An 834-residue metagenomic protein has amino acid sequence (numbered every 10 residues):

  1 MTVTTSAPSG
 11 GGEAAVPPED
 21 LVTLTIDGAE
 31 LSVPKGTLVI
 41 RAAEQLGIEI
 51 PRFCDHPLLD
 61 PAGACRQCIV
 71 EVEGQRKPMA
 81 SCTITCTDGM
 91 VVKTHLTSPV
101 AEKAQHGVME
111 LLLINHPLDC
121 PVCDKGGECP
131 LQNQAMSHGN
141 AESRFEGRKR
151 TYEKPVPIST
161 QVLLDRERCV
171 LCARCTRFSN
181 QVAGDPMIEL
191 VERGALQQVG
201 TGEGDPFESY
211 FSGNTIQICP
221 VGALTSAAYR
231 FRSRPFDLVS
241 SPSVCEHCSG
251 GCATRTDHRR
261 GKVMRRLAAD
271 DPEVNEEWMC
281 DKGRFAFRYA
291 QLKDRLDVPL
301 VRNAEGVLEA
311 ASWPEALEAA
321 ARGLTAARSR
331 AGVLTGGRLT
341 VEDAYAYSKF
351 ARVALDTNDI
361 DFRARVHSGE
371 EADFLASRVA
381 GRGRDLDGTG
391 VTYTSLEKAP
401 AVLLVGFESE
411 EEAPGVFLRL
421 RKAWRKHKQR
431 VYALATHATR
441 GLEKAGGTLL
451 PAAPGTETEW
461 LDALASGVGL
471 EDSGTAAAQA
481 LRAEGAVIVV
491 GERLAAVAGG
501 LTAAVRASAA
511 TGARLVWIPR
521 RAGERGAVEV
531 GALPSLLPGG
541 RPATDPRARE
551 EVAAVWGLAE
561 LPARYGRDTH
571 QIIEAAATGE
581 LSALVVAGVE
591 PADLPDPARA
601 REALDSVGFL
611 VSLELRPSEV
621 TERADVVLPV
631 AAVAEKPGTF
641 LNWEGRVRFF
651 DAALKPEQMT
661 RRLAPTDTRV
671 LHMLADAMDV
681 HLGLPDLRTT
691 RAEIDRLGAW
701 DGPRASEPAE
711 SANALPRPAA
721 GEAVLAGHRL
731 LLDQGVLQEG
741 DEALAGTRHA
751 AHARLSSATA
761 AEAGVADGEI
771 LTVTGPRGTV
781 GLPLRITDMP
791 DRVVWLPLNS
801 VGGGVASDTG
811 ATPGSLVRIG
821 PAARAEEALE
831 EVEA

Functional and structural regions predicted by a protein language model:
T2, V33, I50, D55 (+8 more regions): A cross-kingdom feature strongest in bacterial/archaeal respiratory oxidoreductases
T2-V16, L21-L38, E44, R52 (+9 more regions): N-terminal export/assembly segments and adjacent metallocofactor-ligating motifs of anaerobic energy-metabolism
L196, R232-V239, G336-L339, H367 (+3 more regions): A glycine-rich phosphate-binding loop feature that marks nucleotide/adenosyl-phosphate handling sites
R260-E277, K282-L292, D297-V301, S312 (+5 more regions): Long hydrophobic segments that form regular secondary structure
D356-G369, H427-H437, G512-G526, V607-V620: A generic structural motif
T436-H437, E443-S473, G500-R506, E635 (+3 more regions): Short alpha-helices
L449-P454, L533-D545, V627-P637: Acidic, Ser/Thr-rich peripheral helices and adjacent loops at domain boundaries
V487-Q571, A577: A glycine-rich, hydrophobic/aromatic-adjacent loop/helix-cap motif
